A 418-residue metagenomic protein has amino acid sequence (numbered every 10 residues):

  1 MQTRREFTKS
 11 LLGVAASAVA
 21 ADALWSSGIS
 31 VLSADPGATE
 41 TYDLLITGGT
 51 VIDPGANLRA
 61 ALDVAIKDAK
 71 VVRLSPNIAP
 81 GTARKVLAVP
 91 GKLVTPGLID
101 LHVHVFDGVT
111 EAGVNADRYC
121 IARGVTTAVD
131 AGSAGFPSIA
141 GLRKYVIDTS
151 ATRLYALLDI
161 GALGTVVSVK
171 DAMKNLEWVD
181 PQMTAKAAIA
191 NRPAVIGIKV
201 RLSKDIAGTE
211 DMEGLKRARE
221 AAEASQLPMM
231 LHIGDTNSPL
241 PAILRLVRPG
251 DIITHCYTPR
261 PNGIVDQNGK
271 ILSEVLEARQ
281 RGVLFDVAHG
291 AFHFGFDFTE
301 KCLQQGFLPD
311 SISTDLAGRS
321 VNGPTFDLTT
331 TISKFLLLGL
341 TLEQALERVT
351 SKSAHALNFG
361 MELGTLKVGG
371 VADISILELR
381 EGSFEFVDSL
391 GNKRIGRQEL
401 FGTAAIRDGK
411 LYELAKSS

Functional and structural regions predicted by a protein language model:
M1-A15: N-terminal secretory signal peptides and thylakoid transit peptides that target proteins across membranes
D35-L45, T50-T95: Histidine-rich, glycine-flanked metal-binding segment
G49, V371-S417: C-terminal cap of metal-dependent C-N hydrolases
P80, A88-T149: Metal-associated gating/positioning segment near the N- to mid-region
R123-V129, S133-A134, T149-L176, K199-L202: Metal-cofactor-binding active-site regions of metalloenzymes
V146-T149, A187-R192, R245-R248, G306: Acidic (Asp/Glu)-rich catalytic clusters
V200-N322: Active-site core of metal-dependent hydrolases
D297-L379: His/Asp/Glu-enriched, well-ordered alpha-helical/loop segment that forms or immediately abuts the divalent-metal
